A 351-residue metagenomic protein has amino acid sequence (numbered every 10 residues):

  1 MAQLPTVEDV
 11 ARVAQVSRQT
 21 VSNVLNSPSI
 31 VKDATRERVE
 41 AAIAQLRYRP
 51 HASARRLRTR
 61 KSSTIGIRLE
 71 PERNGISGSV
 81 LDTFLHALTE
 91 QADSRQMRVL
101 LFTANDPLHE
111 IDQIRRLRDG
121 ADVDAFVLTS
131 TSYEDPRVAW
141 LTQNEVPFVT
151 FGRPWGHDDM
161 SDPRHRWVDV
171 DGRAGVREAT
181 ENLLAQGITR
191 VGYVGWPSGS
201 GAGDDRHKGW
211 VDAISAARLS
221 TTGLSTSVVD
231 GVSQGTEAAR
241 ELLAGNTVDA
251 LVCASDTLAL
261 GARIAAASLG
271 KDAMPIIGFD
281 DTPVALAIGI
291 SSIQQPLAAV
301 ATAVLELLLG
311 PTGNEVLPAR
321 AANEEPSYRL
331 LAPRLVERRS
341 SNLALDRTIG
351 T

Functional and structural regions predicted by a protein language model:
M1-S63, T348-T351: N-terminal helix-turn-helix DNA-binding module of bacterial transcription factors
Y48-Q113: Amphipathic helical "hinge" segments at domain boundaries
P71-T83, F102-H109, W167-E178, V194-R240 (+4 more regions): Hinge/beta->alpha junction and helix N-cap segments in small-molecule ligand-binding domains
E110-D122, S233-N246: Short, well-structured alpha-helical segments in soluble
V123-T129, G192-V194, S225, N246-D256 (+1 more regions): Periplasmic-binding protein-like
T129-G175, T257, D280-S291: Flexible loop/hinge segments that line or gate small-molecule binding clefts
A244-T351: Flexible loop/turn connectors
